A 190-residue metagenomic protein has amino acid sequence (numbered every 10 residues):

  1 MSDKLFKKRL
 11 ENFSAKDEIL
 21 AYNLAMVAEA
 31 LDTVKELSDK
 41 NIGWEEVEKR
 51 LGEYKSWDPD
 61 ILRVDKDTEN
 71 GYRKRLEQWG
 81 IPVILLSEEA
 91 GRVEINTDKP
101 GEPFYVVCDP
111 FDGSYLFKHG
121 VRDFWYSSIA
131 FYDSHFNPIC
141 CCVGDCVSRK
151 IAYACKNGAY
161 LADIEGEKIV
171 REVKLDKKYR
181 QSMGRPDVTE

Functional and structural regions predicted by a protein language model:
M1-C108: N-terminal subdomain of lithium-sensitive/metallo-dependent phosphomonoesterases centered on the IMPase/IPPase/PAP
E69, L116-K118, R149: General alpha-helical segment detector with a strong preference for membrane-spanning helices and helix-boundary regions
K74, K118-V121, A154: Hydrophobic alpha-helical membrane-insertion segments
G91, D112-Y115, S148: Short, glycine/acidic-enriched loop or turn micro-motifs at the edges of active sites
T97-P100, K118-R122: Short glycine/proline-enriched turns and hinge-like loops at secondary-structure junctions
F104, R122-W125: Amphipathic alpha-helical segments in well-structured domains
Y105-K118: Asp-based phosphoryl-transfer active-site loop
F124, S128-E190: Acidic beta-strand-loop-alpha-helix segment within the catalytic core of divalent metal-dependent phosphate-processing
